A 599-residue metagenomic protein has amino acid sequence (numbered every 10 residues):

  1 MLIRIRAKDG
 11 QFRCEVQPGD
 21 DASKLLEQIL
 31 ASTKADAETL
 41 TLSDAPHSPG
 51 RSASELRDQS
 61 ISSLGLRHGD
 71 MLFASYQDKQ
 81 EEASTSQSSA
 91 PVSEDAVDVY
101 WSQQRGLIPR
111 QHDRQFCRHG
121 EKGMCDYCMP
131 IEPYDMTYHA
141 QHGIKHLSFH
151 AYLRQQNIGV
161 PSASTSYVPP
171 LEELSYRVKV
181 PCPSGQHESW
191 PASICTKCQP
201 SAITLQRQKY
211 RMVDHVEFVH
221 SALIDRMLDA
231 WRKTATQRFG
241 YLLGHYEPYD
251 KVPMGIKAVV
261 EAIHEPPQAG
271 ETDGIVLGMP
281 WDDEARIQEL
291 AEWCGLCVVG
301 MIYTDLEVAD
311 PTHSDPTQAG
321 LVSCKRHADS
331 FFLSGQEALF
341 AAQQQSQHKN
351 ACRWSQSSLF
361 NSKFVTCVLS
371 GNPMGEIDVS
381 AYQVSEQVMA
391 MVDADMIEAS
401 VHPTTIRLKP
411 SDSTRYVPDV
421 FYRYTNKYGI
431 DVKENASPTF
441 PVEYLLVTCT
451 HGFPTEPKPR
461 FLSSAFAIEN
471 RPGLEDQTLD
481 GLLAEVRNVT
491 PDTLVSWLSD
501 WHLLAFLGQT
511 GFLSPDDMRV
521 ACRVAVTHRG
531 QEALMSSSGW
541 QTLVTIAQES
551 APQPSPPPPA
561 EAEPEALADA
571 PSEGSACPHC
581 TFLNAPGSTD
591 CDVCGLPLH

Functional and structural regions predicted by a protein language model:
L2-G185, S189-R211, W281, T317-K349 (+2 more regions): C-terminal functional modules of predominantly eukaryotic multidomain proteins
E121, Y134-Y138, E265-L333: Short HxH-centered metal-ligating active-site micro-motif
T165-E265: A structural/positional concept
P183-S184, R286-A291, A351-S357: Catalytic micro-motifs at enzyme active sites that drive phosphoryl/nucleotidyl and oxygen chemistry
A235, G295, L359-N361: A short, structural micro-pattern
L242, V298-Y303, T366-L369: A structural signal for short, well-ordered beta-strand segments and their strand-loop junctions that often border
Y246, Y303-E307, N372: An acidic- and aromatic-residue-enriched active-site/binding cleft used to recognize and process polar
E247-P267, P373-M391: Short, well-ordered strand-loop elements centered on a beta-strand within folded domains, enriched for acidic residues
